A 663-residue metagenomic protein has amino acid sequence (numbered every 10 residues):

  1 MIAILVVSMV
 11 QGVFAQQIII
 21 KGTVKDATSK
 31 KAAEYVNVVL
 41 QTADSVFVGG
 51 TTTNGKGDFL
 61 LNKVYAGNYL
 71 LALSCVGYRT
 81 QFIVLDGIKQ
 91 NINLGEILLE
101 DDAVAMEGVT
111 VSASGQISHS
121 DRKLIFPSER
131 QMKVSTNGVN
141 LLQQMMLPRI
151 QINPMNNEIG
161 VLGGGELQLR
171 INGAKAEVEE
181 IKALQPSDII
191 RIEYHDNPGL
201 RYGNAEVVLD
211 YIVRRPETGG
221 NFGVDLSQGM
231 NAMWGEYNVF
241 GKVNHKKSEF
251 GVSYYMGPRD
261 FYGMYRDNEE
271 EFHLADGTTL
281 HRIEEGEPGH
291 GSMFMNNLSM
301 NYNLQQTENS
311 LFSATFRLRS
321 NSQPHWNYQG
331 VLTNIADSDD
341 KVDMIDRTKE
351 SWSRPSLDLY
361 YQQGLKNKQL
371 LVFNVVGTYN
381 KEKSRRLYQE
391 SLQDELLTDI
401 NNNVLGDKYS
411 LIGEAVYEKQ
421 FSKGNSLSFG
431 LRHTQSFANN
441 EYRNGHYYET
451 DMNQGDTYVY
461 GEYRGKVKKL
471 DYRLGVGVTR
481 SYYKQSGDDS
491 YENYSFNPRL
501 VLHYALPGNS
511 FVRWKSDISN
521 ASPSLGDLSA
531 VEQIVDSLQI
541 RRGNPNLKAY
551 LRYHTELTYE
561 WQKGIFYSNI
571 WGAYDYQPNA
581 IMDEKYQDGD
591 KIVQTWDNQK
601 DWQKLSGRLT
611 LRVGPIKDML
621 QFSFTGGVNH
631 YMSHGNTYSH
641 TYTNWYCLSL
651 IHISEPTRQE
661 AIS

Functional and structural regions predicted by a protein language model:
Q16, V39, D58, A72 (+17 more regions): Membrane-proximal, glycine/serine-rich, low-complexity loop/turn segments characteristic of large bacterial
T28-T42, S118, I662: Short, ordered, surface-exposed loop/turn motifs in non-cytosolic proteins
A33, L60-N68: Short Pro-Gly-centered beta-turn/loop motif in secreted/extracellular proteins
A43-D58: Short, acidic Ser/Thr/Gly-rich low-complexity loop/linker segments typical of extracellular and cell-surface proteins
G263-T278, H325-K341, K383-L392, N439-Y448 (+6 more regions): Outer-membrane beta-barrel translocator domains and adjoining extracellular loop/strand segments of Gram-negative
S410-I412, N544, K548, H554 (+1 more regions): Outer membrane beta-barrel strand-and-loop segments of large Gram-negative receptors, especially TonB-dependent
L427-F511, S522: Signature of Gram-negative outer-membrane beta-barrel scaffolds
I651-I662: Single conserved hydrophobic/aromatic residue that forms the stacking wall/gate of nucleotide- or nucleobase-binding
